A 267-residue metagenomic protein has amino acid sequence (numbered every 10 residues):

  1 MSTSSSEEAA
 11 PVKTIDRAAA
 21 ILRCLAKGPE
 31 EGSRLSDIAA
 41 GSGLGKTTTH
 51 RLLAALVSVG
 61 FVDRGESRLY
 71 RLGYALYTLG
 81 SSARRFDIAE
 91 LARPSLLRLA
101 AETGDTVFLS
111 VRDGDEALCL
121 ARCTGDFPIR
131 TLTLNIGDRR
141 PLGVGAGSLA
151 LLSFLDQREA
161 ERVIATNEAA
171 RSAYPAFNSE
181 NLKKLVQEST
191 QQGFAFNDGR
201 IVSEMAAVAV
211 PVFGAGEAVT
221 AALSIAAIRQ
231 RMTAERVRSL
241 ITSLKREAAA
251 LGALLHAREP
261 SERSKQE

Functional and structural regions predicted by a protein language model:
S2-F86, A249, A253-A257: N-terminal helix-turn-helix
P11-I15, L35, L69, G73 (+9 more regions): Short, structured helix-loop boundary elements
C24, L91-E102, F108, L185-E188 (+3 more regions): Amphipathic alpha-helical regulatory segments at dimerization interfaces that relay allosteric signals between sensory
R68-T166: Amphipathic alpha-helical effector-binding/dimerization core of metabolite-sensing transcriptional regulators
P141-G145, R238-A257: Short, solvent-exposed cationic patches
S153, E159-R162, A248-E267: Cysteine/selenocysteine-centered motifs that mediate thiol-based redox chemistry or coordinate metal-sulfur cofactors
P175-A248, E267: Extended hydrophobic
